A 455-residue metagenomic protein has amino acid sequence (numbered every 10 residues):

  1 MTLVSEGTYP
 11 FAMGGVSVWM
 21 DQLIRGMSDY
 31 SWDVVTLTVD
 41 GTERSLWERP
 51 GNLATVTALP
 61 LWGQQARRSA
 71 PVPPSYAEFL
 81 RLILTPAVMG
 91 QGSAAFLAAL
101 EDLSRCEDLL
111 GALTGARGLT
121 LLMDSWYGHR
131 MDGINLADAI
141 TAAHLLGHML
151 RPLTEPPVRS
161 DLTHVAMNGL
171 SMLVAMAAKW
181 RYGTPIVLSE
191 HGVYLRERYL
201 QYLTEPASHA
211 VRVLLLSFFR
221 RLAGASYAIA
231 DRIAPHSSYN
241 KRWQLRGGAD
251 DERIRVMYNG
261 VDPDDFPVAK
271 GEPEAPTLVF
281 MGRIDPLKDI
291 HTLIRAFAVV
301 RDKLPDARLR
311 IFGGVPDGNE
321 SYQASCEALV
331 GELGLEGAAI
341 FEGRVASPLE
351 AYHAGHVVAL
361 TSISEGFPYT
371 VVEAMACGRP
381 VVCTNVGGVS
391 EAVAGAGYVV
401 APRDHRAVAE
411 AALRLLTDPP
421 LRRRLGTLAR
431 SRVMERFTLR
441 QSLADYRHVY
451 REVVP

Functional and structural regions predicted by a protein language model:
Y239, G260: Carbohydrate-associated surface elements
P267-V299, R310-F312: Conserved donor-binding/catalytic core segment of Leloir-type glycosyltransferases
Q323-V345: Nucleotide-activated donor-binding/catalytic signature segment of Leloir-type glycosyltransferases, i.e., the conserved
R344-V345, A351-G355, V408: Short alpha-helical donor nucleotide-sugar binding micro-motif in glycosyltransferases
I363: Aromatic "clamp/platform" in nucleotide-sugar-dependent glycosyltransferases that forms part of the donor/acceptor
P380-C383: Short hydrophobic beta-strand element within catalytic cores of glycosyltransferases and related nucleotide-activated
N385, Y398-H405, R414-P420: Conserved acidic donor-binding segment of nucleotide-sugar-dependent glycosyltransferases
A407, R414, L421-E452: A short, well-ordered alpha-helix in the C-terminal region of glycosyltransferases
